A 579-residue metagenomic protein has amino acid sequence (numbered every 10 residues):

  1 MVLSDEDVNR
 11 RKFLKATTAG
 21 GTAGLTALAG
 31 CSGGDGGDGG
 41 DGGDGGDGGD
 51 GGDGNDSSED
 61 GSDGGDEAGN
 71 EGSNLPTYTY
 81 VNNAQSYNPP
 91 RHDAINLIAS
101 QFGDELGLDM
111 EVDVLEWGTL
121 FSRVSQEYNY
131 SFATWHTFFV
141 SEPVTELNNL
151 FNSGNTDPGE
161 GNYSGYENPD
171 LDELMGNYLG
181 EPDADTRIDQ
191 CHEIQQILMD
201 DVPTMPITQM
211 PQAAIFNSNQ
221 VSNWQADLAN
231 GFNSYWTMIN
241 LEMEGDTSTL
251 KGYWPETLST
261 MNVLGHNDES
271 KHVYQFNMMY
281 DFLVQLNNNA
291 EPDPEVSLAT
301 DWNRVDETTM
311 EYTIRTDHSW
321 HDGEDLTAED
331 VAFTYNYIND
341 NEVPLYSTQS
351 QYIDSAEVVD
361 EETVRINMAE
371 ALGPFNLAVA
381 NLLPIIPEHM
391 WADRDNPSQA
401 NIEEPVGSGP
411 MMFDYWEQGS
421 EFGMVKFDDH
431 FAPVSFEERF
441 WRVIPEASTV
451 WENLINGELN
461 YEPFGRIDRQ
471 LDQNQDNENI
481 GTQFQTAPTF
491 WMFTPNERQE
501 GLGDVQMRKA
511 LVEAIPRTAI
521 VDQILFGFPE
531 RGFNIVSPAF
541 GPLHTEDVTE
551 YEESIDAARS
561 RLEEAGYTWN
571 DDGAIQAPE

Functional and structural regions predicted by a protein language model:
V2, F13-T18, T22, G30-G33 (+7 more regions): Local pocket/hinge segments that shape ligand/substrate recognition
V2-V8, F13-A23, P90-S100, F121-K251 (+5 more regions): Detector for C-terminal structural segments
G54-D56, A68-T137, G252, E256 (+6 more regions): Ligand/substrate-recognition segments at binding pockets and active sites
Y80, I215-N230, W254-Y274, E295-L298 (+4 more regions): A structural "hinge/loop" feature
A94-I98, D109, E116, T316 (+5 more regions): Ligand-site clamp/hinge motif
E146, Y253-V305, N336, V406: N-terminal lobe/hinge region of extracytoplasmic solute-binding protein
T300-V343, G501: Aromatic- and charge-enriched surface segment that lines or borders ligand/interaction sites
T348-D393: Surface-exposed binding/hinge segments that line and control ligand-binding clefts or catalytic entry sites
